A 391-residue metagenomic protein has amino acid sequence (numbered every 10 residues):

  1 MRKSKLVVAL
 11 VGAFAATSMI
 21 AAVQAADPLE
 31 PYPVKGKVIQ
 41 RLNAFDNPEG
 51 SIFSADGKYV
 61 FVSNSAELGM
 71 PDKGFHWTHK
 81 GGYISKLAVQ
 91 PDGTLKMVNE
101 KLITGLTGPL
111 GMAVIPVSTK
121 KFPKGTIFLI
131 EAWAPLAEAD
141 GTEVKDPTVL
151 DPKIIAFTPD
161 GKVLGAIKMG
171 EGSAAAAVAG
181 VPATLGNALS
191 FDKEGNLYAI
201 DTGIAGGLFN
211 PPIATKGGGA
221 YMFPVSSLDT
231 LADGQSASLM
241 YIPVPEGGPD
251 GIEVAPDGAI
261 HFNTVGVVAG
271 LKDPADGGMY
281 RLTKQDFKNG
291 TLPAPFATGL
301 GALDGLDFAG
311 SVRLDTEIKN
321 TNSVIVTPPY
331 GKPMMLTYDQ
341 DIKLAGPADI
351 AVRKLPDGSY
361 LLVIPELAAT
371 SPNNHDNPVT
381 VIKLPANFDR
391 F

Functional and structural regions predicted by a protein language model:
M1-Q24: Gram-negative bacterial Sec-dependent N-terminal signal peptides
P28-R41, K96-T107, G161-V181, S227-G247 (+2 more regions): Surface-exposed loop and turn segments in beta-propeller and other repeat-based domains that flank or scaffold
Q40-G82: Beta-strand-rich domains and repeat architectures in extracellular enzymes and scaffolds, especially beta-propellers
A44-A55, T104-I127, E131-P135, T148 (+6 more regions): Beta-rich, blade/repeat-based domains predominating in secreted/periplasmic proteins but also intracellular
A66-P71, W133-E138, I204-L208, V267-L271 (+2 more regions): Short glycine/acidic-enriched loop and turn motifs that connect beta-strands
D72-H76, K80-S85, P152-I155, G218-Y221 (+3 more regions): A short loop-to-beta-strand structural motif that recurs across blades of beta-propeller domains
L87-T94, P159-K162, F223-A232, L282-K288 (+2 more regions): Short loop/turn segments immediately following beta-strands, especially the blade-tip and inter-blade linker loops
D349-F391: Blade-level signature of beta-propeller repeat domains, shared across WD40, Kelch, NHL, RCC1 and BNR/Asp-box propellers
